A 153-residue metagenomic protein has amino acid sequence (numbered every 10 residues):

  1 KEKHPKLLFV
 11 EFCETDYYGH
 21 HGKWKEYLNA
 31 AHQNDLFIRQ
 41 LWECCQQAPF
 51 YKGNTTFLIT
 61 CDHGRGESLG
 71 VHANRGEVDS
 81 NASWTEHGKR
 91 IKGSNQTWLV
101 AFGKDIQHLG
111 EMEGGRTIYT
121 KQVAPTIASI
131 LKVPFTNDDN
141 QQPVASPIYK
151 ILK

Functional and structural regions predicted by a protein language model:
K1-Q40: Active-site His/acidic residue clusters
K6-E11, T56-I59, W98-A101, T126: Structural recognition of the beta-strand scaffold that forms the well-ordered cores of secreted hydrolase catalytic
E14-Y18, D62-E67, K104-Q107: Solvent-exposed loop/turn segments at secondary-structure junctions within structured extracellular/periplasmic domains
H20-K23, S68-N74, E111-M112: Short, solvent-exposed loop/turn and secondary-structure capping segments
W24-Y27, A31-D35, K92, R116-K121 (+1 more regions): Solvent-exposed, acidic/flexible segments
H32, L36-E43, K121, P125 (+1 more regions): Solvent-exposed, polar/charged alpha-helical surfaces in well-ordered, non-transmembrane soluble domains, broadly
G53, T60-F102: Histidine-centered active-site microenvironments of extracellular/periplasmic hydrolases and transferases
D105-Q107, E113-A145, Y149: Non-catalytic, well-ordered alpha-helical segments in soluble enzyme domains
